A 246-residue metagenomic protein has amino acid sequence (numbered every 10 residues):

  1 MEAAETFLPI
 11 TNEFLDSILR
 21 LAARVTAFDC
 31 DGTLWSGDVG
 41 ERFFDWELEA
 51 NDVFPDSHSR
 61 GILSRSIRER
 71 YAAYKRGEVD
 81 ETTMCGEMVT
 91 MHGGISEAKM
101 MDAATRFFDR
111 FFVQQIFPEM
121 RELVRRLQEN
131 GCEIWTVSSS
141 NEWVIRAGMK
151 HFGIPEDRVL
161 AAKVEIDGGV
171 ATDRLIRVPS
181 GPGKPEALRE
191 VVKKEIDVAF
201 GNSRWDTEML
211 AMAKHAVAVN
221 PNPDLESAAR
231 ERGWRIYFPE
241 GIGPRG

Functional and structural regions predicted by a protein language model:
E2-F28, A98-W135, S139-G246: C-terminal cap/substrate-recognition subdomain and adjoining C-terminal extension of metal-dependent phosphatase-like
L8-N12, D38-F43: Secondary-structure junction/capping motif
L34-W35: Hydrophobic "anchor" residues
V39-G40, F44-R125: A metal-dependent, Asp-based hydrolase signature
